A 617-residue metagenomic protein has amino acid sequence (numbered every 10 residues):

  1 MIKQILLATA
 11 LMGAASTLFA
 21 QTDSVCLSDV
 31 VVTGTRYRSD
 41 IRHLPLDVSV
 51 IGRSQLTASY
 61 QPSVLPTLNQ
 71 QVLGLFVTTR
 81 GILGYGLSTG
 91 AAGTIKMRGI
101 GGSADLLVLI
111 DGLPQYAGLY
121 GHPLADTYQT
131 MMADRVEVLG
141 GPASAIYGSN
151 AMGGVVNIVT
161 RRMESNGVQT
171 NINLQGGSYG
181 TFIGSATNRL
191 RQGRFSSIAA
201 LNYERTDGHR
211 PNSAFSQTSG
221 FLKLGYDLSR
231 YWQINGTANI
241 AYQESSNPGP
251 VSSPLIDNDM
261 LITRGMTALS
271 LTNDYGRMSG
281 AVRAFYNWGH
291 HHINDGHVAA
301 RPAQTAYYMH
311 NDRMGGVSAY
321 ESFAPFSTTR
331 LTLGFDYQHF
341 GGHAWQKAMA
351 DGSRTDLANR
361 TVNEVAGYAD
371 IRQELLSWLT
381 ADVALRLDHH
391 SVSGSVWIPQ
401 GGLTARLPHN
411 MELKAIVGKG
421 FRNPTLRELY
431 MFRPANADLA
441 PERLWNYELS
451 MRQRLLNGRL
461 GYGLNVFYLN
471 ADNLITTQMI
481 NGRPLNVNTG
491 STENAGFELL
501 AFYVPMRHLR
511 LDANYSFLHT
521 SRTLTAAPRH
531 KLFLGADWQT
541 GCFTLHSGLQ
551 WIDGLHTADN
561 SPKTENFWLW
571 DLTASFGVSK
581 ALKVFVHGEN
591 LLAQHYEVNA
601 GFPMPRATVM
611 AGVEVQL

Functional and structural regions predicted by a protein language model:
P66-L113: Extracytoplasmic beta-strand/coil segments of soluble accessory domains associated with Gram-negative outer-membrane
K96, L113-G140: Short acidic/polar hinge/loop motifs at secondary-structure boundaries that mediate gating or recognition
L106, A143, V155, V159-L190 (+2 more regions): Short strand-turn segments of transmembrane beta-barrel domains in outer membranes, especially the first one or two
T206-S213, Q217, D227, Y231-M314 (+1 more regions): Flexible loop and strand-edge segments within Gram-negative outer membrane beta-barrel domains
S229, F323-R330, D336, S353-A471 (+3 more regions): Structural signature of Gram-negative outer-membrane beta-barrels, strongest in the C-terminal barrel of TonB-dependent
V251-D274, H310, R360, E412 (+5 more regions): Outer-membrane beta-barrel signature, preferentially recognizing the C-terminal barrel domain of Gram-negative
E374-S377, Y468-N470, V487-A558, A581-K583 (+2 more regions): Gram-negative outer-membrane beta-barrel transporters
N470-D472, W551-A558, L572-L617: C-terminal beta-signal and adjacent terminal beta-strands/loops of Gram-negative outer-membrane beta-barrel proteins
